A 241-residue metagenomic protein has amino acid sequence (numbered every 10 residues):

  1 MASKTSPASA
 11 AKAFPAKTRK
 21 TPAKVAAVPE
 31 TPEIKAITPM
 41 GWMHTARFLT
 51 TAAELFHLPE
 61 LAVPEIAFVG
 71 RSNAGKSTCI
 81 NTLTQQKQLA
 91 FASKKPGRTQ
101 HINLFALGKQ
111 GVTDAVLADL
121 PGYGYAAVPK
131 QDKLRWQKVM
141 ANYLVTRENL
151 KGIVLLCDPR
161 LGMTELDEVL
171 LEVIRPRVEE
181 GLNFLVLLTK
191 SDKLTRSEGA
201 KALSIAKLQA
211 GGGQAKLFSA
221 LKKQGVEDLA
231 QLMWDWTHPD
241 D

Functional and structural regions predicted by a protein language model:
A2-Y125, H238-P239: Conserved G1/Walker A P-loop phosphate-binding module
M43-L55, D192-D241: Canonical P-loop GTPase G-domain recognition
L58-E60, R98-L104, A115, P121-K151 (+1 more regions): Switch II of P-loop NTPase G domains
A62, Q88, H101, T113-V116 (+8 more regions): Helical mechanochemical/support elements of P-loop NTPase systems and associated helical scaffolds
F105, T189, L229: Residue-level signal for inorganic ion chemistry
D119, T189, S219: Active-site glycine-centered loops adjacent to acidic/histidine catalytic or metal-binding residues that shape
K138-Q214: Conserved C-terminal guanine-recognition region of P-loop GTPase G domains, centered on the G4
